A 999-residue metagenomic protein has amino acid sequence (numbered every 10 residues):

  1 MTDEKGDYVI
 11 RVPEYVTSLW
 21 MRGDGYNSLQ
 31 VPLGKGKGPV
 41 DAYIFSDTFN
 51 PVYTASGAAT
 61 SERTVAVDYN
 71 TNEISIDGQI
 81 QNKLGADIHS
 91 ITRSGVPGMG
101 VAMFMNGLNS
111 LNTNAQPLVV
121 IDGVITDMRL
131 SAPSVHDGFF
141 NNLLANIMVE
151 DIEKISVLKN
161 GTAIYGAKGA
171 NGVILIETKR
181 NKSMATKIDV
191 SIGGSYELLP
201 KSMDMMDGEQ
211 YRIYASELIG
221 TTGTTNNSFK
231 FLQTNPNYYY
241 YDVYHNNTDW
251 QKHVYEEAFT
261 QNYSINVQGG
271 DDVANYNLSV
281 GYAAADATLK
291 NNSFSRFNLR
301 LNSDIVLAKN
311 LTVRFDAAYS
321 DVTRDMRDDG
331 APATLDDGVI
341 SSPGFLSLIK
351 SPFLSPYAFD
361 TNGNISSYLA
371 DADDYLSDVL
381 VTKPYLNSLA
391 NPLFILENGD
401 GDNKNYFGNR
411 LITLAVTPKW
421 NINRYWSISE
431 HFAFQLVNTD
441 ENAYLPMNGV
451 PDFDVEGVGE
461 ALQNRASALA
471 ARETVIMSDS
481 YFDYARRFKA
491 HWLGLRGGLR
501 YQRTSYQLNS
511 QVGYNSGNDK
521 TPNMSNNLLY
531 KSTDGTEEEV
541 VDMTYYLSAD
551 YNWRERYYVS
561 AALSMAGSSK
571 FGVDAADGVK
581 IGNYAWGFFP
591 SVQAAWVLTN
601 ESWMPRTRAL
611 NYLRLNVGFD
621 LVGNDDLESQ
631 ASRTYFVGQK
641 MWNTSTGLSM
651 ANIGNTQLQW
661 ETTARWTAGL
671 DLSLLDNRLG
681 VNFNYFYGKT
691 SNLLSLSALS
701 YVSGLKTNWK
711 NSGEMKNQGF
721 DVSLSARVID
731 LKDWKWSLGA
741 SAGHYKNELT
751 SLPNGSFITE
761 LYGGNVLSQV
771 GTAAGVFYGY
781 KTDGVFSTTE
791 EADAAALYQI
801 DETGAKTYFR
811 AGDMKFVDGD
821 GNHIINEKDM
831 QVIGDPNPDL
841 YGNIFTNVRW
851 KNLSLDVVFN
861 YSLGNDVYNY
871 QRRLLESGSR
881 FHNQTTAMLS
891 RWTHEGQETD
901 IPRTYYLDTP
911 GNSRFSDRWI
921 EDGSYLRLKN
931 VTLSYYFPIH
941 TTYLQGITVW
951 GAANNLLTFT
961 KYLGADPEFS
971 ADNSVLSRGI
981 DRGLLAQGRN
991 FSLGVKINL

Functional and structural regions predicted by a protein language model:
Y8-R11, V124-K159: Short acidic/polar hinge/loop motifs at secondary-structure boundaries that mediate gating or recognition
L29, L199, Y241-G281, A285-N292 (+9 more regions): Flexible loop and strand-edge segments within Gram-negative outer membrane beta-barrel domains
V65-T71, K83-D87, G95-V101, L111-L118 (+8 more regions): Residues embedded in well-ordered regular secondary structure
G78-M128, K154, N160-K182, S879: Extracytoplasmic beta-strand/coil segments of soluble accessory domains associated with Gram-negative outer-membrane
D189-D242, K710, R727-D835, N954 (+1 more regions): Conserved small-residue
L232, R296, N302-L311, A317-D321 (+3 more regions): Extracellular/periplasmic, surface-exposed regions of secreted and cell-surface proteins
P236-Q268, V273-A283, D360-N421, K531-S548 (+6 more regions): Outer-membrane beta-barrel transmembrane strand signature
Y239, V450-F453, S568, S862-N954: Extracytoplasmic gating/loop element in the C-terminal half of outer-membrane beta-barrel translocons and assembly
